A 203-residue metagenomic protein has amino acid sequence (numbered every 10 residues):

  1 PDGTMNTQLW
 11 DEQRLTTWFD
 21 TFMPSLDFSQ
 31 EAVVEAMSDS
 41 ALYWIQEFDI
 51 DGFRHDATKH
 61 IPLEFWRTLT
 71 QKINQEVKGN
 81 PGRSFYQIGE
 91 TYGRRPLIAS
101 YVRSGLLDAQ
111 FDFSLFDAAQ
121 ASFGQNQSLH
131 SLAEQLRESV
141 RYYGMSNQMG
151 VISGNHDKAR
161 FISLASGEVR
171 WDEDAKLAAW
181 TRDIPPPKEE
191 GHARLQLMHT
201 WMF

Functional and structural regions predicted by a protein language model:
P1, H60-I61, H156: Glycine-/small-residue-rich active-site loops that bind phosphorylated ligands and cofactors
P1-M23, Q125-Y142: Core domains of carbohydrate- and sulfate-ester-processing enzymes
Q13-T17, F28, K78-N80: Extended, non-catalytic scaffold segments that flank or surround catalytic motifs
F19-V34, D51-I61, F116-Q127, K176-G191: The substrate-binding groove and active-site-proximal loops of carbohydrate-active enzymes, especially glycoside
L26, F111, F161: Short clusters of hydrophobic/aromatic residues that line enzyme substrate/ligand-binding pockets
S29-E47, H192-W201: Short, acidic/polar
S40-L42, Q46-I152, T200-W201: Active-site-proximal helices and loops of the catalytic beta/alpha 8
Q135-F203: Active-site-proximal substrate-binding groove within the catalytic cores of carbohydrate-active enzymes
